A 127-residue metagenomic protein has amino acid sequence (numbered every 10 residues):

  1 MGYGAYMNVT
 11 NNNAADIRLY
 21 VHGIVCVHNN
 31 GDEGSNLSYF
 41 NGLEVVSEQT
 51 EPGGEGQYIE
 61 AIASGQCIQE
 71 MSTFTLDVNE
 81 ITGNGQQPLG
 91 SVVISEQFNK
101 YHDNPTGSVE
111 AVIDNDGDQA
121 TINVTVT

Functional and structural regions predicted by a protein language model:
M1-T127: Intrinsically disordered, low-complexity segments enriched in small/polar residues
